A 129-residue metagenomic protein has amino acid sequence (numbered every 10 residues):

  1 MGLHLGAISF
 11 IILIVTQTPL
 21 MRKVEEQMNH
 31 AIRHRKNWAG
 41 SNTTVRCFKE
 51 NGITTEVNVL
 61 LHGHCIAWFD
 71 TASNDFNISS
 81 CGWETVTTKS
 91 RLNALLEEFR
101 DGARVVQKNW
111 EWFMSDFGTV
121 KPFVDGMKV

Functional and structural regions predicted by a protein language model:
M1-G2, F48: Short regulatory "switch" loops immediately downstream of catalytic or recognition motifs within protein catalytic
L3-L5, L13: Short hydrophobic targeting helices and cationic amphipathic motifs that mediate membrane/organellar targeting
L5-G6, E25: Generic extreme N-terminus detector
I14-V129: Terminal leader/tail segments of proteins
